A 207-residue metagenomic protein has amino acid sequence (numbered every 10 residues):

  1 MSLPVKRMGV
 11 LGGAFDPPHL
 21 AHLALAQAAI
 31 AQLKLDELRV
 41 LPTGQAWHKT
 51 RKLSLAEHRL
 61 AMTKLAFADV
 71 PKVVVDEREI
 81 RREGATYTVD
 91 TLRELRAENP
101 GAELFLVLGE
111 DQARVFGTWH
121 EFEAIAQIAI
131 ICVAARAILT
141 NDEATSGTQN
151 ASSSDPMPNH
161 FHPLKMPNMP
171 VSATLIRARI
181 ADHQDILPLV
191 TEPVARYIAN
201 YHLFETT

Functional and structural regions predicted by a protein language model:
M1-T207: Nucleotidyltransferase catalytic core that binds NTPs
